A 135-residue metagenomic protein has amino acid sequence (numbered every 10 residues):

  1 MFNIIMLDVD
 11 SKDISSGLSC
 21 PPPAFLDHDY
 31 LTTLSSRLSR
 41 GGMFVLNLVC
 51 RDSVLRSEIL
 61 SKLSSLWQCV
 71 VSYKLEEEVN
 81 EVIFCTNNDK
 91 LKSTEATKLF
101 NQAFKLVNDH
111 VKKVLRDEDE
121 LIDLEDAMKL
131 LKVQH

Functional and structural regions predicted by a protein language model:
M1-S57: Mobile active-site "lid"/loop adjacent to the S-adenosyl-L-methionine
D13, R37, K62, S72 (+1 more regions): Functionally constrained cores in energy, signaling, and assembly domains
H28-T32, L55-E77: Conserved Class I S-adenosyl-L-methionine
L46, S64, E125-M128: Generic low-complexity, intrinsically disordered sequence content enriched in small uncharged/hydrophobic residues
S72, E77-H135: SAM/dcSAM-binding transferase cores
